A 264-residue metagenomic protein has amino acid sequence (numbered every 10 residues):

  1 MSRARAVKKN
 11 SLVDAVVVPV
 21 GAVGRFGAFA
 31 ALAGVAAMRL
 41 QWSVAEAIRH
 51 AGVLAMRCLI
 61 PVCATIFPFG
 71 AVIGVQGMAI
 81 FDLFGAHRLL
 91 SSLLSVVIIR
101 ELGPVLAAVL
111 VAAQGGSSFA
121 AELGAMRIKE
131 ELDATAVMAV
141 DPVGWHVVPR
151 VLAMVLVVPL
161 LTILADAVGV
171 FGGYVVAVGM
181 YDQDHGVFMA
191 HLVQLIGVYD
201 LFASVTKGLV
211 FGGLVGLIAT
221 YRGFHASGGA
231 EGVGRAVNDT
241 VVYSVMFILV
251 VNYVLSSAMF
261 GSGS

Functional and structural regions predicted by a protein language model:
S2-A47, R222-S227: Short, membrane-interfacial amphipathic segments enriched in basic
H50-L106, L110: Active-site cofactor/substrate anionic-group-binding motifs, chiefly glycine- and Lys/Arg-rich phosphate-binding loops
A55, L59, C63, L102 (+5 more regions): Selective transmembrane-helix segments that form parts of the transport pathway or gating/packing helices in multipass
C63-A71, A125, V155, P159 (+8 more regions): Generic alpha-helical transmembrane segments of integral inner-membrane proteins, especially permease/transport modules
Q76-R100, A167-L209, G213, L217-V237 (+1 more regions): Membrane-interfacial helix-loop-helix connectors in multipass membrane proteins
L90-D133, L161, V215-I218: Hydrophobic alpha-helical transmembrane segments of multi-pass membrane transport proteins
L123-V148, A230-V233: Short cytoplasmic-facing helical segments at TM-TM junctions of multi-pass membrane proteins
V233, D239-S256: Final/C-terminal transmembrane alpha-helix of multipass membrane proteins
